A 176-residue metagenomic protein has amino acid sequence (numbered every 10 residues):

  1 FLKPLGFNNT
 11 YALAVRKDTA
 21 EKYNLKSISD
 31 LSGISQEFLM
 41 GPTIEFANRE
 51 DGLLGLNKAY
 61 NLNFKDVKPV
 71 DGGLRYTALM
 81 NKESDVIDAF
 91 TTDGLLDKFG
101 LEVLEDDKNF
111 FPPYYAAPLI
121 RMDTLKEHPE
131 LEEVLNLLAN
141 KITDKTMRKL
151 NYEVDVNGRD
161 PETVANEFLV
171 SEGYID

Functional and structural regions predicted by a protein language model:
F1-G41, N140-D144: A conserved helix-loop-strand patch within extracytoplasmic ligand-binding domains of the periplasmic binding
F1-L2, E83, L95-N109: Ligand-binding "clamshell"
P4-A12, D106-A116: Short Pro/Gly-enriched coil loops immediately N-terminal to beta-strands
T10-E21, Y115-H128: A bilobed periplasmic-binding-protein/Venus flytrap-type ligand-binding module shared by bacterial periplasmic
Q36-L39, N57-V70: A local structural motif
I44, K65-T77: Short helix-initiation/N-cap motifs at beta->coil->alpha
L54-A59, G72-I87: Short helices/loops that flank or line small-molecule/ion binding pockets
N57-L62, P129-D176: An extracytoplasmic/periplasmic, membrane-proximal ligand-sensing/linker region
